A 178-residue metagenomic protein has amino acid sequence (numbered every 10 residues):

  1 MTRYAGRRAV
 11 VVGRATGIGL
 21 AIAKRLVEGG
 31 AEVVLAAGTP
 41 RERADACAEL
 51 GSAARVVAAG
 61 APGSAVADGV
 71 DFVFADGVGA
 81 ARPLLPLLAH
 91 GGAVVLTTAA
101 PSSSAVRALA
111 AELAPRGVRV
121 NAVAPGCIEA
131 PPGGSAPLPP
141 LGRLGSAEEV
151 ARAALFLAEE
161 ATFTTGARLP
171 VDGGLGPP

Functional and structural regions predicted by a protein language model:
R8, A15-T16: Conserved glycine-rich cofactor-binding loop
G19-L20: N-terminal Rossmann-fold NAD(P) dinucleotide-binding loop
A31-A44: Conserved glycine-rich Rossmann-like NAD(P)H-binding loop of the short-chain dehydrogenase/reductase
V66-D68, R143-V171, G176: C-terminal substrate-recognition "lid" of short-chain dehydrogenase/reductases
V70-F74, G91-T98, V118-A122: Conserved catalytic-site loops of classical short-chain dehydrogenases/reductases
P86, A111-E112: Alpha-helical segment proximal to the catalytic Tyr-Lys
A114, R119, T164-G166: Short, small/polar-rich loop/turn modules that mediate ligand/substrate recognition or access, typified
R119-E129, A158, P170-D172: Conserved SDR Rossmann-fold cofactor-binding beta-strand/turn motif
